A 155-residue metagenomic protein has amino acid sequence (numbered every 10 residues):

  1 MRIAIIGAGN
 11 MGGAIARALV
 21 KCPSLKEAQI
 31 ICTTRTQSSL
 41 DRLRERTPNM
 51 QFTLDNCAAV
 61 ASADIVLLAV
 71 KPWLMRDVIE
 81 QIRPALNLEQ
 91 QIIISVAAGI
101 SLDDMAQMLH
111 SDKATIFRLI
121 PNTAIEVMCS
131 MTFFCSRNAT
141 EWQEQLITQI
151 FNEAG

Functional and structural regions predicted by a protein language model:
M1, A28, M50, Q91 (+2 more regions): A structural micro-motif
M1-L54, A58-A61, C129: NAD(P)+-binding Rossmann beta1-loop-alpha1 motif at the extreme N-terminus of oxidoreductases
A8, G12, S39-L40, A63 (+3 more regions): A general structural signal for well-ordered alpha-helical segments in protein cores
L19-K21, E45-P48, E80-P84, Q107-D112 (+1 more regions): Short, glycine/charged-enriched secondary-structure capping and boundary segments
I31, T53, I94, F117-L119 (+2 more regions): Hydrophobic/aromatic beta-strand patches that form the interior of the parallel beta-sheet core in alpha/beta enzyme
F52-A114: Rossmann-fold NAD(P) dinucleotide-binding segment
D104-T115, M131-G155: Internal alpha-helical scaffold of NAD(P)-dependent oxidoreductase catalytic cores
